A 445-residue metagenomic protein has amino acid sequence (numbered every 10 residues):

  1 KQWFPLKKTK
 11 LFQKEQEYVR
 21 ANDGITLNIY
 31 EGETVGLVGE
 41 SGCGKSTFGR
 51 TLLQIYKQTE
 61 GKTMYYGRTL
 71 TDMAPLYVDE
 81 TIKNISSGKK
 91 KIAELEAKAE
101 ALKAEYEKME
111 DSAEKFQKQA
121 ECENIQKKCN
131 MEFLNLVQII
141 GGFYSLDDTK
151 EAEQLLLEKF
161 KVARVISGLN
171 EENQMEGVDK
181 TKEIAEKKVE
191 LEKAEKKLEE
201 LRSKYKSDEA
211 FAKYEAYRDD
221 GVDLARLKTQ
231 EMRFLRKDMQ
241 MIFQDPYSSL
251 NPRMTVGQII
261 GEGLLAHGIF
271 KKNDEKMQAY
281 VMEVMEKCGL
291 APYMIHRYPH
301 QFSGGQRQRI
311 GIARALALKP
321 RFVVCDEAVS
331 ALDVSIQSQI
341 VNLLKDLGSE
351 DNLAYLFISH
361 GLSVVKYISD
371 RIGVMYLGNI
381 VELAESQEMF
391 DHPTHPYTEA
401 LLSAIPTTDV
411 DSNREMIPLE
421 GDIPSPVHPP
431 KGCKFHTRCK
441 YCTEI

Functional and structural regions predicted by a protein language model:
L6-Q13, T71-A74, K108, G221 (+2 more regions): Charged, flexible cofactor/metal-binding loops and thiol motifs
V38-G39: The feature captures the beta-strand-to-loop junction immediately N-terminal to the Walker
R50, Q54-K57, T81, R321-V324 (+2 more regions): P-loop NTP-binding/switch modules centered on Walker-like glycine-rich loops
G61-D72, S203, D208-D223: Conserved ABC transporter NBD signature motif
E209, A216-Y217, E275-Y293, L402: Conserved ABC ATPase "signature" region
M254-A266: Q-loop/switch helix immediately C-terminal to the Walker
Y298-F302, Q306: Conserved ABC ATPase signature
